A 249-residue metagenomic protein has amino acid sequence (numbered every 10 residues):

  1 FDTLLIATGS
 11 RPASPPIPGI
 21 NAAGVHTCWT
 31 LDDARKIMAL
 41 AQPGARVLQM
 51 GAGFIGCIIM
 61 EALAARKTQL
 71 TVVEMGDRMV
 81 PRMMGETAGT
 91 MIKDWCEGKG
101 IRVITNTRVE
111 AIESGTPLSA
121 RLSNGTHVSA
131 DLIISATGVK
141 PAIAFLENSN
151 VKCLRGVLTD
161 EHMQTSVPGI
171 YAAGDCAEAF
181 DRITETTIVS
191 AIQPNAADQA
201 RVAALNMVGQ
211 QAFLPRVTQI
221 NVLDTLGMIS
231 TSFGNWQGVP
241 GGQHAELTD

Functional and structural regions predicted by a protein language model:
F1-A7, A111-T116: Feature captures the FAD/FMN-dependent oxidoreductase FAD-binding
T3-R66: Glycine-rich dinucleotide-binding loop and its adjacent helix/turn
I6-A7, Q49, L122, S135 (+2 more regions): Redox-cofactor binding/interface segments in oxidoreductases and associated redox assembly factors
P12, I20, D160-Y171, W236-D249: FAD-binding beta-loop-beta segment adjacent to the flavin cofactor pocket
N21-G44, T116-R121, H127-L205: FAD-site-proximal beta/loop scaffold in flavoenzymes
G24, Q69, R102-V103, K152 (+1 more regions): Conserved beta-strand segments of alpha/beta enzyme cores
R35, R46-L48, F54-A111, N195 (+1 more regions): Rossmann-like dinucleotide-binding cores of NAD(P)H-dependent redox enzymes
C176-D249: Mid-to-C-terminal Rossmann-like scaffold of FAD/NAD(P)H-dependent oxidoreductases
